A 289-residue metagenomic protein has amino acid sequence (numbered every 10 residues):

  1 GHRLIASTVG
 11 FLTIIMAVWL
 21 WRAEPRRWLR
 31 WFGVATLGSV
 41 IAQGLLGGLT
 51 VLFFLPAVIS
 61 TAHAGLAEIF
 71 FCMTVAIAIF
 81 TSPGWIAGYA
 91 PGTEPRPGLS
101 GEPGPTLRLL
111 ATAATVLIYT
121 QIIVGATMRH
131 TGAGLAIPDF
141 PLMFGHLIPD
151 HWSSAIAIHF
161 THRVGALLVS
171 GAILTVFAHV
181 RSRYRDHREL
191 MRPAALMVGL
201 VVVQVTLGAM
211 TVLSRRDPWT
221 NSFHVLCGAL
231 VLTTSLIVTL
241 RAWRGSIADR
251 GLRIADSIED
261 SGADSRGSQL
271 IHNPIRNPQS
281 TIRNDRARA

Functional and structural regions predicted by a protein language model:
G1-G92, L99-A248, R286-A289: Polytopic transmembrane helical bundles with strong interfacial aromatic enrichment
I86-E94, S100-E102, I247-D285: Short, basic, low-complexity termini and linkers enriched in Ser/Thr/Gly/Pro that act as targeting/leader peptides
